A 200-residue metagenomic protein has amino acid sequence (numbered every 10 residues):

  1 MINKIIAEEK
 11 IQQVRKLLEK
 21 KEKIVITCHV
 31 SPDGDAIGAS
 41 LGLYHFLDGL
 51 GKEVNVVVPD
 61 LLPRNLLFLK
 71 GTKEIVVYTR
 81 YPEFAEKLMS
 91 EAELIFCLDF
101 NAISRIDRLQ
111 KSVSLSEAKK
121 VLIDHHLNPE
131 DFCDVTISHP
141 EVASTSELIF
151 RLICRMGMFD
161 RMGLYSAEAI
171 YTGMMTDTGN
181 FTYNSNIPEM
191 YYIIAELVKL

Functional and structural regions predicted by a protein language model:
I2-V30, G42-D48, E130-L200: A structured phosphate/pyrophosphate-recognition subdomain
K21-A85, M89-E91: Anionic-ligand anchoring segments at beta-strand to alpha-helix junctions in alpha/beta enzyme folds, i.e., glycine
C28-V30, P59-D60, R80, L98-N101 (+3 more regions): Fold-independent oxyanion-binding glycine-rich loops and adjacent beta-strand/coil segments at enzyme active sites
D33, L43, L66, F96 (+3 more regions): Divalent metal-coordination and catalytic microenvironments
A39, R108-L109, N186: Residues at alpha-helix caps and immediate loop-helix transition turns in enzyme cores, especially N- and C-cap
F46, T72-V76, K111-K119, R155 (+1 more regions): A glycine- and small-aliphatic-rich helix-loop capping segment at beta-alpha/alpha-beta transitions that lines
V76-V135: Active-site cofactor/cluster-binding pocket
